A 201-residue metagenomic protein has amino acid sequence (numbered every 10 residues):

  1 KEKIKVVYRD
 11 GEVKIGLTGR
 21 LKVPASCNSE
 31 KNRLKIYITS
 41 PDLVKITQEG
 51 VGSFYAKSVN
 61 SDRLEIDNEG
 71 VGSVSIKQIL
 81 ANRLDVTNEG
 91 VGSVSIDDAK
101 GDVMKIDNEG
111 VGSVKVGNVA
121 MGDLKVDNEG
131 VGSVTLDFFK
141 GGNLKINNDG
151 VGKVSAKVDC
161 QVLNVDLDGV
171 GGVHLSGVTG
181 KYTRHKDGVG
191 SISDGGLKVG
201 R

Functional and structural regions predicted by a protein language model:
K1-E69, S75-N88, S95-M104, G122-L124 (+3 more regions): Acidic (Asp/Glu) and glycine-rich low-complexity loops/linkers that are typically intrinsically disordered
V6, I46, G70, G90 (+3 more regions): A residue-level signal for conserved active-site and pocket-lining positions in enzyme catalytic cores
I96-R201: Short, surface-exposed interaction patches in beta-rich subdomains that mediate adhesion/assembly near membranes
